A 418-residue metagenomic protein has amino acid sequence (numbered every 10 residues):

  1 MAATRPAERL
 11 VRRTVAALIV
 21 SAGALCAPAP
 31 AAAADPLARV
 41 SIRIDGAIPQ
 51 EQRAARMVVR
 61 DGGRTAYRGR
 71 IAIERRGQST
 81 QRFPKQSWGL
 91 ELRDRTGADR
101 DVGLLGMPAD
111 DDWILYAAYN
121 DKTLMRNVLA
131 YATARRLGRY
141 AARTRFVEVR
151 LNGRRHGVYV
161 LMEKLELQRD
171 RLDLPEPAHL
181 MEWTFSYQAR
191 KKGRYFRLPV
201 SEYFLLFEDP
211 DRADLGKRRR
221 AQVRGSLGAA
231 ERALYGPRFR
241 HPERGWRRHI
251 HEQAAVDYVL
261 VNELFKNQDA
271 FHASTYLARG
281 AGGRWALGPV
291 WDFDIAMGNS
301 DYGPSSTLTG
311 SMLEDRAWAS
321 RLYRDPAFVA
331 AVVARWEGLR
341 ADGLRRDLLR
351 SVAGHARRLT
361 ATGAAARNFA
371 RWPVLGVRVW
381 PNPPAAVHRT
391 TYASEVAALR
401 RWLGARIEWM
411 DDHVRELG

Functional and structural regions predicted by a protein language model:
M1-L10: N-terminal secretory signal peptides that target proteins for export/translocation
T14-C26: Bacterial N-terminal signal peptides
A24-A34: C-terminal region of N-terminal signal peptides and the immediate post-cleavage residues of exported proteins
A34-L124, V128-L129, Y187-Q188: Conserved NTP-binding catalytic cores of kinases and kinase-like/nucleotidyltransferase enzymes across multiple kinase
G69-R70, S79, F83-P84, R136 (+1 more regions): Middle-to-C-terminal accessory/interaction subdomains
E91-G97, G103, M107-A118, G138-A142 (+1 more regions): Internal "kinase-insert"/substrate-recognition segments embedded within catalytic cores of ATP-dependent enzymes
R100-L104, R126-N127, Y159-L161, Q168-P175 (+3 more regions): Short, solvent-exposed loop/turn and secondary-structure capping segments
L137-E148, N267: Short, well-structured beta-strand/strand-turn elements
